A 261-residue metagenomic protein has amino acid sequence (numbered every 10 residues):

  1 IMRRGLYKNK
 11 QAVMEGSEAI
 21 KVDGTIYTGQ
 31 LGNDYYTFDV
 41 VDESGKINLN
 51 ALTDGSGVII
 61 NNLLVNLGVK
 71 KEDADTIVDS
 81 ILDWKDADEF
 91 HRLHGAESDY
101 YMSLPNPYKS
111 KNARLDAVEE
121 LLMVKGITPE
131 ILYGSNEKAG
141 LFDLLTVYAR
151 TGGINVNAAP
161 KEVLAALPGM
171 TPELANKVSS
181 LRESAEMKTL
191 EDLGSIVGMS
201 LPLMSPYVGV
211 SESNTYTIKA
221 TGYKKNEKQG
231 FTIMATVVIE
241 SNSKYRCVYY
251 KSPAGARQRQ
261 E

Functional and structural regions predicted by a protein language model:
I1-E261: Compositionally biased linear targeting/interaction segments
